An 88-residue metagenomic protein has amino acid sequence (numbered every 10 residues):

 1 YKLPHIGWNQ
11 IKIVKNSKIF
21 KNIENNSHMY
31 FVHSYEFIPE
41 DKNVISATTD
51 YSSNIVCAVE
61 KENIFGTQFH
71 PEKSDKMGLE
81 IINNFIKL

Functional and structural regions predicted by a protein language model:
Y1-L88: Amide-donor transfer/coupling interface in amidating biosynthetic enzymes
